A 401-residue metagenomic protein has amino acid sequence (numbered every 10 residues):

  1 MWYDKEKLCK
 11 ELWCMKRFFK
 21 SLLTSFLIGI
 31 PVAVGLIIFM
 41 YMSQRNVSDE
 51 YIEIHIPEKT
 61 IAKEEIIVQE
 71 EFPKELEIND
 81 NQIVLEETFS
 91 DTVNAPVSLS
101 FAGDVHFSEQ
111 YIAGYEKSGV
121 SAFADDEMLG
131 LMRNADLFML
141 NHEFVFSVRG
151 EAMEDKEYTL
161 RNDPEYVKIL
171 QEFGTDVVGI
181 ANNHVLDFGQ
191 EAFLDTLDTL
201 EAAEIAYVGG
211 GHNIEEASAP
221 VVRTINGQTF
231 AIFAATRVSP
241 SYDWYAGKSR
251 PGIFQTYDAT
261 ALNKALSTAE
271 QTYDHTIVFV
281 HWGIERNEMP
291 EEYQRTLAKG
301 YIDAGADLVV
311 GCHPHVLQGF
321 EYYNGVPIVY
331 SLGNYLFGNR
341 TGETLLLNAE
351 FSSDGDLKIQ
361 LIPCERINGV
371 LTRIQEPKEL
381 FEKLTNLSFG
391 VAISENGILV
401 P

Functional and structural regions predicted by a protein language model:
M1-C14: Short, Lys/Arg-enriched N-terminal segments with co-localized hydrophobic residues within the first ~10-30 amino acids
M15-K20: Positively charged n-region of N-terminal signal peptides that target proteins for export
S25-P401: Acidic, metal/ion-coordinating pockets
